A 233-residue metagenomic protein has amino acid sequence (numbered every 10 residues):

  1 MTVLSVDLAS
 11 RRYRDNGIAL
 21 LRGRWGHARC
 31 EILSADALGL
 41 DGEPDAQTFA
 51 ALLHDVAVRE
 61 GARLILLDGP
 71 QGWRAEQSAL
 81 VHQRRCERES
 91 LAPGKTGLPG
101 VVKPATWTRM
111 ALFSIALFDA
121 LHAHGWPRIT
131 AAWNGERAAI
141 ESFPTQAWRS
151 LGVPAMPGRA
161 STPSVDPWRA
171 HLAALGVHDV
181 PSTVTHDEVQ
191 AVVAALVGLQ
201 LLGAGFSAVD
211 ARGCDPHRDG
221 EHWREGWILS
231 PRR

Functional and structural regions predicted by a protein language model:
M1-L4, L8-R233: RNase H-like (RuvC/DEDD) metal-dependent nuclease/polynucleotide-processing core
